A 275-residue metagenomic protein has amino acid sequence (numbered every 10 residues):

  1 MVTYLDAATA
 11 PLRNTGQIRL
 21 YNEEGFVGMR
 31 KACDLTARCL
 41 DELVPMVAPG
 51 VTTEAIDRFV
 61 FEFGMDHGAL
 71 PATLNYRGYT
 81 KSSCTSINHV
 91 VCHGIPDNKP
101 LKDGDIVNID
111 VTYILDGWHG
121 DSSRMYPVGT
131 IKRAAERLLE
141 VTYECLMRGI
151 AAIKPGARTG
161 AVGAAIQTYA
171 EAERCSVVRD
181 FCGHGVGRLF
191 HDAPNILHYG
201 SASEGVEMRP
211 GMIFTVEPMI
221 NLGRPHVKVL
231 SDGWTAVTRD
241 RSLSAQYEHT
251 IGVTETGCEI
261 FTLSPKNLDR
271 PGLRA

Functional and structural regions predicted by a protein language model:
M1-A275: Active-site neighborhoods and metal-handling regions in enzymes and metal-associated proteins
